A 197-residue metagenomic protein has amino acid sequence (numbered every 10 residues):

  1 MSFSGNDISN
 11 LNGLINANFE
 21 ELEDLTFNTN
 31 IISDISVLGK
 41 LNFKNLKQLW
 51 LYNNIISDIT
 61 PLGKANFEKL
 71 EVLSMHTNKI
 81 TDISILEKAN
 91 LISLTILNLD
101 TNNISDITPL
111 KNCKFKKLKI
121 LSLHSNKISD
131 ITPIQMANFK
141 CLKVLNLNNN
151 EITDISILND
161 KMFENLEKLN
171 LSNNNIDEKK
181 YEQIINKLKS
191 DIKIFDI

Functional and structural regions predicted by a protein language model:
M1-I8, E21-I32, N45-I56, K69-K79 (+6 more regions): Concave beta-strand-loop units of leucine-rich repeat
N12-F19, S36-F43, I59-F67, I83-L91 (+4 more regions): A structural signal for leucine-rich repeat
